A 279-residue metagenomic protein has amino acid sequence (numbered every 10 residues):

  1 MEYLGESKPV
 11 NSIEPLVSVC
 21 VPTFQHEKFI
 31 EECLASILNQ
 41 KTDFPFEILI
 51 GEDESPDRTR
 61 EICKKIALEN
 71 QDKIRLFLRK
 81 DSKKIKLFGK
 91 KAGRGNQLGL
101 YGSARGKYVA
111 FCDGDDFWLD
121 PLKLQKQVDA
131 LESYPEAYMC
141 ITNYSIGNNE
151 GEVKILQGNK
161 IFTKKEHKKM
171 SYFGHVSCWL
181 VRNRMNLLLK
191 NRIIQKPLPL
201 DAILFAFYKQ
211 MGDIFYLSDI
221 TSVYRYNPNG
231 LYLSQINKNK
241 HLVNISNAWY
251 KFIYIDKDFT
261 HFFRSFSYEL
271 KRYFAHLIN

Functional and structural regions predicted by a protein language model:
M1-N39: N-proximal low-complexity "stem/linker" segments adjacent to membrane-targeting elements
E14-V17, L38-I50, R58, Q71-R75: Short loop->beta transition adjacent to catalytic acidic/histidine clusters or analogous donor-positioning motifs
V19, G102, T142, G158-K238 (+1 more regions): Conserved nucleotide-sugar donor-binding catalytic segment
E31, D57-I66: Acidic helix N-cap motif at the loop->helix transition within catalytic regions of sugar-transfer enzymes
E52-E61, D81-S82, D113: A conserved acidic beta->alpha catalytic loop
K80-A104, K126: Glycine-rich, basic loop-to-helix element that forms the pyrophosphate-binding segment of sugar-nucleotide handling
V109: Short aromatic/hydrophobic "clamp" motif used to bind/position activated sugar donors
L122-K154: Conserved donor NDP-sugar-binding/catalytic core segment of glycosyltransferases
